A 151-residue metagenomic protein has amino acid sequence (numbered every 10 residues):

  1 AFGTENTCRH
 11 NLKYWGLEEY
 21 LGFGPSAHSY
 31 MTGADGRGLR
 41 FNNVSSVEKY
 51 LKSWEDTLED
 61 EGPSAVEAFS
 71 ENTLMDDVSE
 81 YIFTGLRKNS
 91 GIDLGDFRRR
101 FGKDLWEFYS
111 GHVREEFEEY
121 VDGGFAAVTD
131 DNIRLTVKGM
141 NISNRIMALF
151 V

Functional and structural regions predicted by a protein language model:
A1-W106: C-terminal scaffold of the Radical SAM
T7-N11, E119, N141: Short secondary-structure transition/capping segments
D76, G111, V137-M140: An alpha-helix initiation/capping motif
F108-E116: Short, well-ordered alpha-helical segments that carry or flank key catalytic/ligand-binding motifs at enzyme/regulatory
E118-D131: A short, conserved structural fragment
N132-T136: Minor-groove-contacting beta-hairpin "wing" of winged helix-turn-helix DNA-binding domains
K138-V151: Short, amphipathic alpha-helical interaction segments positioned at domain boundaries
